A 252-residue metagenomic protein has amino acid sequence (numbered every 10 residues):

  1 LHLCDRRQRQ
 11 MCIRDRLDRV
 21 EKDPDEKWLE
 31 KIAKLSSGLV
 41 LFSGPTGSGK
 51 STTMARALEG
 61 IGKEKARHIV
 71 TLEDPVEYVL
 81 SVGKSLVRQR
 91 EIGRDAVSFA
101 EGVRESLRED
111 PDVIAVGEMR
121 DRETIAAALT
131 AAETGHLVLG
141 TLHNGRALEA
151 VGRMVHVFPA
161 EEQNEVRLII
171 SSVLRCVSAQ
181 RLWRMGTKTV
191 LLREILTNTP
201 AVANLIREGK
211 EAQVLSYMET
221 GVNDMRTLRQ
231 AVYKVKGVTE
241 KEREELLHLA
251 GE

Functional and structural regions predicted by a protein language model:
L1-H2: Short, exposed "boundary/linker" segments that immediately precede the start of a downstream structural module
R6-Q10, R14-E252: Short, flexible helix-loop junctions that flank or precede catalytic/ligand sites
